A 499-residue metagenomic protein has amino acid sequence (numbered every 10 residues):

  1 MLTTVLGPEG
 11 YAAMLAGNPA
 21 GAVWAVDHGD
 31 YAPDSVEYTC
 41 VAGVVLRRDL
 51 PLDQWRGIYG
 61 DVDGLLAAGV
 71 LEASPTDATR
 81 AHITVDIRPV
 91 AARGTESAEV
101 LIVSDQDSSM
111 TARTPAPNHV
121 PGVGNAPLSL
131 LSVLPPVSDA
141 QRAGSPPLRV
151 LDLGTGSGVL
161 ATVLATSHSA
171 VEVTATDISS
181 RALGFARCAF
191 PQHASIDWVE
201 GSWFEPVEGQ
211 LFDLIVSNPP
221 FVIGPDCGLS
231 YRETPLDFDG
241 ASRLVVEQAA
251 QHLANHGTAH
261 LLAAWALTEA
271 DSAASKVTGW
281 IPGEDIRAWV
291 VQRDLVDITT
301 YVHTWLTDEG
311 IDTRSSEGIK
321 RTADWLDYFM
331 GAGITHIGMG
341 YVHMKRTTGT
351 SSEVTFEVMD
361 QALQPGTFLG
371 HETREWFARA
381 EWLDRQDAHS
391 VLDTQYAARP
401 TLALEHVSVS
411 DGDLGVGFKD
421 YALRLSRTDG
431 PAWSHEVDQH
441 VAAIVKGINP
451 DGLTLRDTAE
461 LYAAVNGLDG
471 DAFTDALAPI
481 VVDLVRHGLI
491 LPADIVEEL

Functional and structural regions predicted by a protein language model:
M1-C40, M110, G349-K446, L491-L499: Acidic, low-complexity/disordered tracts enriched in E/D and polar residues
D34-D86, L131, P135, A140-P146 (+2 more regions): Long, charge-rich, low-complexity alpha-helical segments
S74-V150, S157-V159, V163-T166: SAM-dependent Rossmann-like transferase core, predominantly class I methyltransferases with a strong bias toward
V100, G338-V342, Y421: Short beta-strand micro-motifs in enzyme catalytic cores
G124-S217, I223: Conserved SAM/SAH cofactor-binding pocket of Class I
S180, S217-L244: Mobile active-site "lid"/loop adjacent to the S-adenosyl-L-methionine
F238-Q292: Conserved Class I SAM-dependent methyltransferase catalytic core
I298-F377: Flexible, glycine-/basic-rich loop-and-beta segments that form/coincide with the SAM-dependent methyltransferase
